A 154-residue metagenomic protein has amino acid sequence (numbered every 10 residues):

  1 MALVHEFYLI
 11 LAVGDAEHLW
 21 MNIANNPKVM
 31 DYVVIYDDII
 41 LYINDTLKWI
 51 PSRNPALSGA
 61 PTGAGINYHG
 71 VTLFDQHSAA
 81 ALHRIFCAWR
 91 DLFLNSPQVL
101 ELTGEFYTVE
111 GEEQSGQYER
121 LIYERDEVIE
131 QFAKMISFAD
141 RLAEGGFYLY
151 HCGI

Functional and structural regions predicted by a protein language model:
M1-S137, R141-G145, C152-I154: Acidic (Asp/Glu-rich) sequence patches and key acidic residues that form negatively charged surfaces used
